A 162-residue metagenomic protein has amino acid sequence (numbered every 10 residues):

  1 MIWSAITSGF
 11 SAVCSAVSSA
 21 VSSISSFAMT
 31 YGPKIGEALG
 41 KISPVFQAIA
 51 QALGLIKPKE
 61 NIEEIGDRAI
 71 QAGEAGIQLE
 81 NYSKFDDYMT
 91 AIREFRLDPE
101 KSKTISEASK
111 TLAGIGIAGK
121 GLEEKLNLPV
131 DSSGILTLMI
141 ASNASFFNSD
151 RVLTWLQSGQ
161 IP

Functional and structural regions predicted by a protein language model:
I2, I6-V13, V17-I42, F46-I49 (+1 more regions): Hydrophobic faces of alpha-helices used as interaction surfaces
A48-P162: Amphipathic, membrane-inserting segments
